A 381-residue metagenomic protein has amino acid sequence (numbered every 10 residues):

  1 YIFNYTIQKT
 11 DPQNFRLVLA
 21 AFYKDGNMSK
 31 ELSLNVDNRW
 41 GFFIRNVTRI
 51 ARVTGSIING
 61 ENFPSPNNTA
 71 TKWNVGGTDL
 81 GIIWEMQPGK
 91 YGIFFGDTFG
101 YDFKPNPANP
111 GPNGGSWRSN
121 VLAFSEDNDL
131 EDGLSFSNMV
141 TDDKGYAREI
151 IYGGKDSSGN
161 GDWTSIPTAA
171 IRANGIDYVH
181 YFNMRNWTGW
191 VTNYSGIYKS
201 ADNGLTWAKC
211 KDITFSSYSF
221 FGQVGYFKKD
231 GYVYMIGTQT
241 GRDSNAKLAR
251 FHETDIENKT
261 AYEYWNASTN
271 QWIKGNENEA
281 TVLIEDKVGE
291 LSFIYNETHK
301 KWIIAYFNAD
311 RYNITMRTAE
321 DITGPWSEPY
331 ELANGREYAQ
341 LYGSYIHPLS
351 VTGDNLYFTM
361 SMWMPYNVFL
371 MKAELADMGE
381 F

Functional and structural regions predicted by a protein language model:
Y1-N38: Long, low-complexity serine/threonine/glycine- and acidic-rich segments characteristic of extracellular
P12, S200-A208, A319-E328: Asp-box/BNR beta-propeller loop motif
R39-F182: N-terminal regions that are enriched for targeting/export leaders and immediately downstream pro/stem segments
N46-G55, D132-I151, A208-T214, N258-N278 (+1 more regions): Beta-propeller fold detector
I83, S125, S200-A201, F251 (+2 more regions): Conserved Ser/Thr-centered positions that define the repeating blades of beta-propeller domains
W84-K104, G161-W190, G222-G241, N245-F251 (+4 more regions): Hydrophobic core segments of beta-strands in well-ordered, beta-rich domains
G100-V121, W187-Y198, D243-F251, R311-T318 (+1 more regions): Structural motif
G324-S350: Conserved blade-ending motifs and adjacent loop-strand segments that build the rim/top face of beta-propeller domains
